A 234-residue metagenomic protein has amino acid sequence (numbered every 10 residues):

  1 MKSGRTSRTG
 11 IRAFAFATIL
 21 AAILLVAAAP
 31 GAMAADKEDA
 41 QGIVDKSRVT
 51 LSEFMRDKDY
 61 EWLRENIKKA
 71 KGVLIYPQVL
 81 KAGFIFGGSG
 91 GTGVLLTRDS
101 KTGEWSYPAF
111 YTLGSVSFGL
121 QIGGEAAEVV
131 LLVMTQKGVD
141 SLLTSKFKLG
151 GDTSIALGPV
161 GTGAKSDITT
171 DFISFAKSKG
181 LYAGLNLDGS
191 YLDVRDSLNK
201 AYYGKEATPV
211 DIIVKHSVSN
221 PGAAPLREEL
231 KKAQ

Functional and structural regions predicted by a protein language model:
M1-R12: N-terminal secretory signal peptides that target proteins for export/translocation
R12-A13, S219: Intrinsic-disorder-associated interaction segments
A13-A15, I85: Intrinsic disorder/low-structure terminal segments
A15-A28: Bacterial N-terminal signal peptides
A28-A34: Sec/Tat signal peptide C-region and signal peptidase I cleavage site
A34-Q234: Small-residue-enriched, tightly packed secondary-structure blocks
